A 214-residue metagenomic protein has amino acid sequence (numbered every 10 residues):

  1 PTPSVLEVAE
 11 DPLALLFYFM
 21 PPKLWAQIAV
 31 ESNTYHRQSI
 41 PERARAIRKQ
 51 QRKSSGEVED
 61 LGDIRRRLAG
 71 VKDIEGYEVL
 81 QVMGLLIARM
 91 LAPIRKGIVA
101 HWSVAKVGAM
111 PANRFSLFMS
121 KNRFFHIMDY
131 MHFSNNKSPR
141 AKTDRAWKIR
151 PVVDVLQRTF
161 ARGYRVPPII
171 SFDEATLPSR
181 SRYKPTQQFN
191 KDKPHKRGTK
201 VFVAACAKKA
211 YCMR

Functional and structural regions predicted by a protein language model:
P1-R214: N-terminal initiation segments
